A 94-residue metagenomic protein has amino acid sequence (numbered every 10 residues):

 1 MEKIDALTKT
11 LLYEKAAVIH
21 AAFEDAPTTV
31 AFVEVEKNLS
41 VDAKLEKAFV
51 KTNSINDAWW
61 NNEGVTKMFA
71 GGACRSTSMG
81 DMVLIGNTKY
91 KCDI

Functional and structural regions predicted by a protein language model:
M1-V41: N-terminal disorder-to-order initiation segments that are Gly/Lys/Arg-biased and fold into the first beta/loop/alpha
T8, V18, P27, K44 (+3 more regions): Alpha-helical structural elements
A16, F23-A26, V35, T52 (+3 more regions): Generic signature of intrinsically disordered, low-complexity segments enriched in small/polar residues
V35-T66: Short, basic/aromatic beta-hairpin or loop at an interaction surface
W60-A73, S78: A conserved acidic, glycine/proline-rich C-terminal tail/linker
A73-I94: Short, compact, well-ordered microdomains
